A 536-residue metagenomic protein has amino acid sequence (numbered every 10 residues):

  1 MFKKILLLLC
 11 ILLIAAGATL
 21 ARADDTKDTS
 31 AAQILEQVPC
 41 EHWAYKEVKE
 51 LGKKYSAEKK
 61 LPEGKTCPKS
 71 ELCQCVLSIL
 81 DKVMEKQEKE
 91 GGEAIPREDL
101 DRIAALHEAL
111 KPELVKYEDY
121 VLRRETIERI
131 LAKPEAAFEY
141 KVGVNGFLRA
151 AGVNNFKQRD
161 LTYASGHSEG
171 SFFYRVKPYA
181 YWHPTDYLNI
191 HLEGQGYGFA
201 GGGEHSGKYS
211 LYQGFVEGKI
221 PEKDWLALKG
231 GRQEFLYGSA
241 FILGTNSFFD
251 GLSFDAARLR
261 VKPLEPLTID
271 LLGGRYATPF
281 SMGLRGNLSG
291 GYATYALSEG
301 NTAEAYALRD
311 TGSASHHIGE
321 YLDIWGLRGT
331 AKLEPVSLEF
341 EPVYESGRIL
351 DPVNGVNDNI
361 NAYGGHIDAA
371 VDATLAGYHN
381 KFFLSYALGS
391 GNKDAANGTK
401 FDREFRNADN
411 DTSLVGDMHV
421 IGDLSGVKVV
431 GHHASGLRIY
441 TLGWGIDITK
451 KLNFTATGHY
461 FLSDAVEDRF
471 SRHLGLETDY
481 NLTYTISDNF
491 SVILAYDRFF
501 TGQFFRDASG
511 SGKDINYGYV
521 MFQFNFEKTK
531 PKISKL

Functional and structural regions predicted by a protein language model:
M1-K4: Positively charged n-region of N-terminal signal peptides that target proteins for export
L8-A16: Bacterial N-terminal signal peptides
R22-K54, K59-K60, K65-K69, C73-L228 (+5 more regions): Beta-barrel outer-membrane channel/assembly domains of diderm bacteria
V142-V144, L228-G231, F382-G389: Extended hydrophobic secondary-structure segments that form protein cores and membrane-embedded regions
G146-L148, G194, R232, G273 (+3 more regions): A cross-domain feature marking catalytic cores of carbohydrate-active enzymes and several ubiquitous metabolic/repair
G202-Y209, K219-W325, N397-T441, V520 (+1 more regions): Surface-exposed coil loops of outer-membrane beta-barrel proteins
A277, N301, A307-Y321, P342-N361 (+2 more regions): Outer-membrane beta-barrel translocator/channel fold
N359-A408: Long, well-ordered mid-to-C-terminal structural blocks that present hydrophobic/aromatic surfaces
